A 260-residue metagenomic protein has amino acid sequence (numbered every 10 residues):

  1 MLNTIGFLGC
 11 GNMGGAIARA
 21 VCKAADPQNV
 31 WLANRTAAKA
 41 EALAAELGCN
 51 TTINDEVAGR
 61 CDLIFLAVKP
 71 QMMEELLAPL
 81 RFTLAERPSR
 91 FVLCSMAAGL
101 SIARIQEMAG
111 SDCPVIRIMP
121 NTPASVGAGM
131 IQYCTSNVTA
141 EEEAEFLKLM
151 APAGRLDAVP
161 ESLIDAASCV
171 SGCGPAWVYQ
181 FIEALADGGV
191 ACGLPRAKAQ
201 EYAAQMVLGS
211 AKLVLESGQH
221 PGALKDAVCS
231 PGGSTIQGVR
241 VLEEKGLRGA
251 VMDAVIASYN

Functional and structural regions predicted by a protein language model:
M1-G59, A128-G129, V190-C192: NAD(P)+-binding Rossmann beta1-loop-alpha1 motif at the extreme N-terminus of oxidoreductases
I17, A37, L47, D55-M130: Rossmann-like NAD(P)(H) cofactor-binding subdomain of soluble oxidoreductases
V30, A40, M73, P195-A203 (+1 more regions): Small-residue helix-packing motif on alpha-helices
R104-P114, M130-A166, V178-E216: Internal alpha-helical scaffold of NAD(P)-dependent oxidoreductase catalytic cores
V115, I164-C169, P221-D226: Short pre-catalytic strand/loop immediately N-terminal to key active-site residues, enriched for Gly-Thr
A204-N260: NAD(P)-dependent Rossmann-like dehydrogenase/reductase catalytic/cofactor-binding core
